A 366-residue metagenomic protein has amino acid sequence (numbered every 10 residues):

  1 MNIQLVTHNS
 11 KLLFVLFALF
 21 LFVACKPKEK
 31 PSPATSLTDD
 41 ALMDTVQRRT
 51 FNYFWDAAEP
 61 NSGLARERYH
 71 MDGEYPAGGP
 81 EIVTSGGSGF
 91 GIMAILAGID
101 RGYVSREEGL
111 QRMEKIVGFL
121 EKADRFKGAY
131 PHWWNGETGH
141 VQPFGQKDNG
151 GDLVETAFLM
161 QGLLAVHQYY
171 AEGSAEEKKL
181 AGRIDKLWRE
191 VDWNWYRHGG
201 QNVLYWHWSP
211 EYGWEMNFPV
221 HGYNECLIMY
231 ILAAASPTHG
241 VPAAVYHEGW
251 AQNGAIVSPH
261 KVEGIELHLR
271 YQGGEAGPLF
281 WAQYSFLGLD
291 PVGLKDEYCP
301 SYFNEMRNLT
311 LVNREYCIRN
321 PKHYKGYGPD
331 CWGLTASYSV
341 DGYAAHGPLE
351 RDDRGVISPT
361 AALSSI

Functional and structural regions predicted by a protein language model:
M1-L13: Bacterial N-terminal signal peptides that target proteins for export
V6-H8, V23-P27: Short, low-complexity interaction segments enriched in Ser/Thr/Pro/Gly
L13-L21: Bacterial N-terminal signal peptides
C25, P31-I366: Ser/Thr/Asn(+Pro)-rich, low-complexity disordered segments
